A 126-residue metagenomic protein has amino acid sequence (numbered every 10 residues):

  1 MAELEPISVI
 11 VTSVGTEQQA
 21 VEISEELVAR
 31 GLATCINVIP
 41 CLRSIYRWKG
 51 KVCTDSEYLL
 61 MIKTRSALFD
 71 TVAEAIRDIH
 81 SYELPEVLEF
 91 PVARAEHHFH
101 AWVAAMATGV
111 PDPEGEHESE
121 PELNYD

Functional and structural regions predicted by a protein language model:
M1-D126: Positively charged, small/polar-rich N-terminal and surface patches that mediate targeting and assembly and bind
